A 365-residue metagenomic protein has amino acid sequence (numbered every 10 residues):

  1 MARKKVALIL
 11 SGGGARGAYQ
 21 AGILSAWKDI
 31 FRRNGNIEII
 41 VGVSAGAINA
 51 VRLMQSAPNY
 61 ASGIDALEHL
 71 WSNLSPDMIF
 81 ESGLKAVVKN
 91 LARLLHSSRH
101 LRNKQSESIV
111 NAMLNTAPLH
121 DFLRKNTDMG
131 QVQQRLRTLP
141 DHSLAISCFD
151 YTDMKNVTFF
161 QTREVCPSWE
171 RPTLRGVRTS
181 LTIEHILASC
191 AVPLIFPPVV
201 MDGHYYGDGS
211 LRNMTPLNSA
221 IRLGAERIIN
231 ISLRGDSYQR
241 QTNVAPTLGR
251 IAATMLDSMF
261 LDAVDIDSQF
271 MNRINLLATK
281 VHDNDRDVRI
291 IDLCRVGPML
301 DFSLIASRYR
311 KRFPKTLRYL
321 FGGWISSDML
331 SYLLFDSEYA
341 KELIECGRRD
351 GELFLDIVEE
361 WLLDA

Functional and structural regions predicted by a protein language model:
R3-I9, G14-A117, D121-L123, T162-R171 (+5 more regions): Patatin-like phospholipase
A7-I9, I39-S44, S143-C148, L293-G297: Extended hydrophobic secondary-structure segments that form protein cores and membrane-embedded regions
V110, L123, V281-A365: C-terminal helical/tail subdomains of lipid-metabolizing enzymes
V110-I146, V157: Active-site periphery "cap/insert" segments of enzyme catalytic domains
G130, R212-L217, I274-D283: Glycine-rich, charged/polar anion/phosphate-binding loops that engage phosphate groups from diverse ligands
V132-R135, F270-R273, L277, F354-A365: Surface-exposed helix-capping loop/turn segments at secondary-structure junctions
R137-E226, N230-I231, D236-I251, D328-Y332: Active-site gating loop/helix substructures
T242-L276: Acidic, Ser/Thr-rich peripheral helices and adjacent loops at domain boundaries
